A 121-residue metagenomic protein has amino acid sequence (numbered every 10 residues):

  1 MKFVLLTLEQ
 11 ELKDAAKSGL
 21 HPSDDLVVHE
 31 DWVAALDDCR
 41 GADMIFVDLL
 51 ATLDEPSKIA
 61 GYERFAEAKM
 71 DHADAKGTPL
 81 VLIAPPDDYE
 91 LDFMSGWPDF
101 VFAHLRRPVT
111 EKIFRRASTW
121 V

Functional and structural regions predicted by a protein language model:
M1-F3: Extreme N-terminal starter segment of soluble prokaryotic enzymes
T7-E30: Two-component/phosphorelay signaling modules centered on CheY-like receiver
L8, L82-D87, P108: Conserved active-site segment of CheY-like receiver
A15-H21, F65-A68, L91-F100: Short, aromatic/basic amphipathic alpha-helical patches
W32, M44-K76, E90-L91: Conserved phosphotransfer microenvironments
W32-D38: Short alpha-helical segment
S57-A60, A84-H104: Alpha4 helix (beta4-alpha4-beta5 surface) of REC/receiver domains from two-component response regulators
V109-S118: C-terminal output helix
